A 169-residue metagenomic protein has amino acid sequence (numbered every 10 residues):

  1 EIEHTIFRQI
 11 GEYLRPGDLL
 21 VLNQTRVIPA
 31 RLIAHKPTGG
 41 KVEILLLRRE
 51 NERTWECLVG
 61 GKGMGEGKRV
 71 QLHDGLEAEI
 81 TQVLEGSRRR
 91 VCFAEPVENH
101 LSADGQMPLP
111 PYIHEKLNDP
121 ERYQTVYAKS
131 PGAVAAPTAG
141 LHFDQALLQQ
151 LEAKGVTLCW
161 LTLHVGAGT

Functional and structural regions predicted by a protein language model:
E1-G11, L19, Q24-T169: Internal, non-catalytic "lid/hinge" segments that mediate substrate recognition, gating, inter-domain movement
